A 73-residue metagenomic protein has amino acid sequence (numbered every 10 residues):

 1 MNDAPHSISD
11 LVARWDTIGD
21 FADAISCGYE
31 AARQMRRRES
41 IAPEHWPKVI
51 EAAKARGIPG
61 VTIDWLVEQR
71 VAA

Functional and structural regions predicted by a protein language model:
M1-D20, A24, K54-W65, Q69: A short, Lys/Arg-rich alpha-helix, primarily the initiator
S7, A31, K48-V49: A general alpha-helix detector
C27-I41: Recognition helix of helix-turn-helix/homeodomain-like DNA-binding domains that insert into the DNA major groove
M35, V49, L66: Residue-level "edge-of-site" marker
R38-E51: Short, basic-rich loop-to-helix N-cap that marks the start of a DNA-contacting helix
S40, V71-A73: Short, intrinsically disordered, low-complexity terminal/loop segments
